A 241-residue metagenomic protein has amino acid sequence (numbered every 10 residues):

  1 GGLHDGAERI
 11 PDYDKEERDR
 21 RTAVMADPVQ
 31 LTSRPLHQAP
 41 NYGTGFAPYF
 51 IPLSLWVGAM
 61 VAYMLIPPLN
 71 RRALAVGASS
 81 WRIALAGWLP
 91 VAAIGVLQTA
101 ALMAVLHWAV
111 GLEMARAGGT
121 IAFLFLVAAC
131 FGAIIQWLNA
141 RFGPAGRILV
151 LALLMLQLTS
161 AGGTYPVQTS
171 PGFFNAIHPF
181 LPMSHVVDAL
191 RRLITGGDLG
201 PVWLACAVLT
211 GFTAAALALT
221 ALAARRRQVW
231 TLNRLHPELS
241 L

Functional and structural regions predicted by a protein language model:
G2, A7-L241: Membrane-spanning alpha-helical segments of multipass transporters and channels
